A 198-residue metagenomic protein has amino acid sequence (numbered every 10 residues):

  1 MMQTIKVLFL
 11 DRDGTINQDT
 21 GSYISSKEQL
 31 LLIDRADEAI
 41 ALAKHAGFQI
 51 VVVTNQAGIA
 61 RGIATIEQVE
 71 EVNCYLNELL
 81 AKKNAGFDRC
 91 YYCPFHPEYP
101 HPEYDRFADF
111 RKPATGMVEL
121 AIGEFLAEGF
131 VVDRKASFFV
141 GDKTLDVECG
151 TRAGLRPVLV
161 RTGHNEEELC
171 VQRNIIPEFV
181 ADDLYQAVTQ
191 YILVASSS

Functional and structural regions predicted by a protein language model:
M2-V51: Active-site neighborhood of HAD-like aspartate-dependent phosphohydrolases
I16-T20, P94-E103: Short, basic/glycine-rich phosphate-binding loops at helix/coil junctions that contact nucleotide phosphates
S22-L31, A64-E67, Y104-A108: Short glycine-enriched, charge-decorated loop/helix-capping segments at active-site entrances that position
I24-S25, I59-I63, E98-E103, E167-L169: A short acidic, helix-capping loop that chelates divalent metal ions and anchors anionic groups
A36, I40-L76, G86-Y99, G150: Substrate-recognition element of Asp-dependent hydrolases with the DxDx(T/V) motif
R106-D109, P113-L145, G150: Conserved Lys-Pro-Asp/Glu-containing loop-to-beta segment of HAD-superfamily phosphomonoesterases, centered on
F139-F179: Acidic, Mg2+-coordinating phosphoryl-transfer loop and its flanking beta/alpha structural elements, shared across
E178-A187: Short acidic-hydrophobic, aromatic-tinged amphipathic segments that line or gate anion-handling sites
